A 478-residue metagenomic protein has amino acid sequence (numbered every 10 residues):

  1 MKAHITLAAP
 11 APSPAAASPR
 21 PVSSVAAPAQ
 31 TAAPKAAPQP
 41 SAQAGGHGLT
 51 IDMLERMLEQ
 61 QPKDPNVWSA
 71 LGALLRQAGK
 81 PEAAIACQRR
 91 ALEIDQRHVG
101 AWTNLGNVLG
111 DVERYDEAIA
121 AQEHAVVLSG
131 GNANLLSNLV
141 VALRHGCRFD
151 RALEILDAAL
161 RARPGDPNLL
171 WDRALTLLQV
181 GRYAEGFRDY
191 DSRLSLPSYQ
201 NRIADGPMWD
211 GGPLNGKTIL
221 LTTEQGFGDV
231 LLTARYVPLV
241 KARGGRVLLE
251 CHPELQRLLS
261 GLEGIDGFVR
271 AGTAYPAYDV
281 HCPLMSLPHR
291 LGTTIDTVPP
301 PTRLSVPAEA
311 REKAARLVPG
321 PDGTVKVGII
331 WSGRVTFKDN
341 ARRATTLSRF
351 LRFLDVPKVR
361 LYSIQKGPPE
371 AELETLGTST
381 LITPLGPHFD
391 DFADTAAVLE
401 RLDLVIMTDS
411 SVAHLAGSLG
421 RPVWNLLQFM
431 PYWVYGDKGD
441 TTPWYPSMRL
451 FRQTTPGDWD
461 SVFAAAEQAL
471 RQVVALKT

Functional and structural regions predicted by a protein language model:
M1-L404, D409-T478: Alpha-helical solenoid repeat scaffolds of the TPR/TPR-like class and their adjacent stem/linker regions that mediate
